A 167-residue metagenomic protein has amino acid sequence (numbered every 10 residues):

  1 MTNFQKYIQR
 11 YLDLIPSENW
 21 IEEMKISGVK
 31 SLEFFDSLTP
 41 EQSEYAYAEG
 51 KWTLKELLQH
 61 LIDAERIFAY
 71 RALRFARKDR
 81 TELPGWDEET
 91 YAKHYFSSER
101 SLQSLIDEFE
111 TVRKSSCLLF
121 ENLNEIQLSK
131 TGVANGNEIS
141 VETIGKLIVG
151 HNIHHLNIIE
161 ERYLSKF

Functional and structural regions predicted by a protein language model:
M1-K25: Extreme N-terminal tail/first-helix region
M1-R10, E44-E88, S129-F167: Short, contiguous alpha-helical
L12-P16, T53, H94-S101, G136-S140: Short amphipathic alpha-helical segments at helix-loop
I15-E22, K78-R80, E99-R100, S104-D107 (+1 more regions): Solvent-exposed interaction patches of small proteins and small membrane subunits
N19-G50: Short, contiguous, helix-prone interaction/anchoring segments in small proteins
E22-F34, A92-S129: Acidic/histidine-rich alpha-helical segments that form the ligand environment of transition-metal centers
F34, L38-E41, D79, L123-I126 (+1 more regions): A short secondary-structure junction motif
